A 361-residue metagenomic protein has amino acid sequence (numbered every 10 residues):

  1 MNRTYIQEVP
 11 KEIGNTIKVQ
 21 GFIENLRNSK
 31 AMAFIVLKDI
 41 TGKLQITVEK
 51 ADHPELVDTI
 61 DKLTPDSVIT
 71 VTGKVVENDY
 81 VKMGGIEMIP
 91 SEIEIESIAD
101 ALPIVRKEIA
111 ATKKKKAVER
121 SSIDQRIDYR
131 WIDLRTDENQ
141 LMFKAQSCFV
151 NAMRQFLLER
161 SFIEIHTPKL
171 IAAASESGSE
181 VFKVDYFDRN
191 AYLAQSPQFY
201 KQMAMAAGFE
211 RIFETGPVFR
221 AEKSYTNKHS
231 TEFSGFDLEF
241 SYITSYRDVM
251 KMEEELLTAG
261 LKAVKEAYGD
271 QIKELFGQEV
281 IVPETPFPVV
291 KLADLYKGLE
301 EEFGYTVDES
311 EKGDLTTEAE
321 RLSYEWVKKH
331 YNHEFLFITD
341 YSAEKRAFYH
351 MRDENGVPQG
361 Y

Functional and structural regions predicted by a protein language model:
N2-I243, R346: Class II aminoacyl-tRNA synthetase-like tRNA-binding/catalytic domains
P54, G269, F276-V280, G304: Short, flexible coil/linker elements and helix-boundary hinge sites characteristic of intrinsically disordered
E138-L141, L170-A172, Q278-E284, K312: Conserved short loop/turn motifs at secondary-structure junctions
E164-H166, I272-F276, I338: Cytochrome P450 heme-thiolate monooxygenase catalytic core
I165, K265-G269, T306-E309: Acidic/polar loop patches that form or flank catalytic/metal-binding clefts of enzymes that bind anionic ligands
E180-K262, G277, E284-Y361: A translation/RNA-centric and nucleic-acid-associated enzymatic feature enriched in Class II aminoacyl-tRNA synthetases
A259-K273: Flexible helix-coil linker/hinge segments at domain or subdomain boundaries
